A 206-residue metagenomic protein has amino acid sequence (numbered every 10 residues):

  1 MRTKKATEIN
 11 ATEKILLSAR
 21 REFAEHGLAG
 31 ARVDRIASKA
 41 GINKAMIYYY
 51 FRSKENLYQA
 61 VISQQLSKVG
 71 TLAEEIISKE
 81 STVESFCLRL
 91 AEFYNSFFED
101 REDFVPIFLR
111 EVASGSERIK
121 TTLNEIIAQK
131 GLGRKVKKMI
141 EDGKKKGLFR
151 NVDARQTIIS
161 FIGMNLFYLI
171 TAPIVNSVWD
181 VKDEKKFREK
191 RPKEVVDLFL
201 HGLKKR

Functional and structural regions predicted by a protein language model:
M1-N10, L17: N-terminal intrinsically disordered/low-complexity leader segments
R2, F93-S96, D100, K130-R150 (+1 more regions): C-terminal peripheral helix-coil segments that are non-catalytic and often amphipathic
T3, V61-R89, L123, I127 (+2 more regions): Amphipathic alpha-helical linker/stalk segments
A11-A19, I36, V61-Q65, V69 (+1 more regions): Generic hydrophobic, amphipathic alpha-helix propensity
K14, E22-N56, A60-V61: Helix-turn-helix
I15-F23, Y94, F199: Short hydrophobic clusters on alpha-helical segments that form packing/core surfaces in small helical domains
S85, R89, I107, Q156-S160 (+2 more regions): Amphipathic alpha-helical interaction segments
D100-L123, T171-V178: Amphipathic alpha-helical segments used for helix-helix packing
